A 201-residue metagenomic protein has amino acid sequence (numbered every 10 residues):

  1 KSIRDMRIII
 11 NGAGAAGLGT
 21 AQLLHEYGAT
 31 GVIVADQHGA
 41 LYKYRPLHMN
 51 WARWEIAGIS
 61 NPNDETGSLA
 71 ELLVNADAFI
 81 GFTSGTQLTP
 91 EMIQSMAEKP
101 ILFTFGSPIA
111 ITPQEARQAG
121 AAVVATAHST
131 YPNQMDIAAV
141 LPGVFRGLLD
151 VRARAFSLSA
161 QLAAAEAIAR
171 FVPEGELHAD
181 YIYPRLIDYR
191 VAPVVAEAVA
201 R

Functional and structural regions predicted by a protein language model:
K1, D5, S107-P108, P113-R201: Adenosine-phosphate binding glycine-rich loop
K1-I80: Glycine-rich phosphate/diphosphate-binding loop of Rossmann-like nucleotide-binding domains
M6, T30, P100, A121-A122: A structural micro-motif
I9, I101-T104, A125: Structural detector of well-ordered beta-strand residues that form the stable sheet scaffold of enzyme domains
N11-Q22, Y42, T86-E91, A110-I111 (+1 more regions): Short glycine/serine/threonine-rich phosphate/pyrophosphate-binding segments that cradle anionic phosphate groups
G19-L23, E71, A78, E91 (+5 more regions): Alpha-helical scaffold segments in soluble metabolic enzymes
L23-E26, L47-M49, I93-S95, A116-G120 (+1 more regions): Short, glycine/charged-enriched secondary-structure capping and boundary segments
E65-A119: Long hydrophobic segments that form regular secondary structure
